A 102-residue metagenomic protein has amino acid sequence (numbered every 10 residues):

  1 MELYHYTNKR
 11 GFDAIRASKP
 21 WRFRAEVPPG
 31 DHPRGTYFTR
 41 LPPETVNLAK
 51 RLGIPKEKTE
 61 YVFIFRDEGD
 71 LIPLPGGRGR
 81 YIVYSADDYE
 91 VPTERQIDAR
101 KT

Functional and structural regions predicted by a protein language model:
M1-E2, K9-R10, V27-T36, R40-T102: Conserved NAD+-utilizing ADP-ribose enzyme module
M1-W21: Glycine-rich short-loop/terminal segments
F23-A25: Active-site-proximal segments of catalytic enzyme domains that coordinate small-molecule cofactors or metal ions
